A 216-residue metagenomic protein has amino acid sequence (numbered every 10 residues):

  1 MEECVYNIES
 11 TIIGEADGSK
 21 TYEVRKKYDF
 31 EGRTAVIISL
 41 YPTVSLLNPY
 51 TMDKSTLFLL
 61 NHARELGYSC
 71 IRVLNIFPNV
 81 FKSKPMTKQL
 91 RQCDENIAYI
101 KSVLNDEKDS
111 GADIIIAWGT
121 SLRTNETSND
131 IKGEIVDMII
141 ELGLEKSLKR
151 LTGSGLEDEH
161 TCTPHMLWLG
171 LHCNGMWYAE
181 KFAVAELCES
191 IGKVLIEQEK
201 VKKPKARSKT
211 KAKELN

Functional and structural regions predicted by a protein language model:
M1-T51, E199-P204, E214-N216: Active-site and ligand/interface coordination hotspots across diverse enzymes and nucleic-acid-associated assemblies
G32-R33, Y68, D109-D113: A general structural motif
I37, I71-V73, L148-L151: Conserved beta-strand scaffold positions in the cores of enzyme catalytic domains, especially in NTP/NDP-utilizing
I37-P42, L74-P78, I116-T120: Short loop/turn segments at strand-loop or loop-helix junctions that form parts of catalytic or ligand-binding pockets
P42-Y50, V80-Q92, S121-R123: Surface-exposed cleft-lining segments at the edges of enzyme active sites
K54-R64: Short catalytic helix/loop segments, enriched in acidic residues and glycine and frequently bearing histidine
Y68-M86: Short connector loops at secondary-structure junctions
M86-N216: Glycine/proline-rich loop-helix segments at beta-alpha junctions forming the active-site rim of enzyme cores
